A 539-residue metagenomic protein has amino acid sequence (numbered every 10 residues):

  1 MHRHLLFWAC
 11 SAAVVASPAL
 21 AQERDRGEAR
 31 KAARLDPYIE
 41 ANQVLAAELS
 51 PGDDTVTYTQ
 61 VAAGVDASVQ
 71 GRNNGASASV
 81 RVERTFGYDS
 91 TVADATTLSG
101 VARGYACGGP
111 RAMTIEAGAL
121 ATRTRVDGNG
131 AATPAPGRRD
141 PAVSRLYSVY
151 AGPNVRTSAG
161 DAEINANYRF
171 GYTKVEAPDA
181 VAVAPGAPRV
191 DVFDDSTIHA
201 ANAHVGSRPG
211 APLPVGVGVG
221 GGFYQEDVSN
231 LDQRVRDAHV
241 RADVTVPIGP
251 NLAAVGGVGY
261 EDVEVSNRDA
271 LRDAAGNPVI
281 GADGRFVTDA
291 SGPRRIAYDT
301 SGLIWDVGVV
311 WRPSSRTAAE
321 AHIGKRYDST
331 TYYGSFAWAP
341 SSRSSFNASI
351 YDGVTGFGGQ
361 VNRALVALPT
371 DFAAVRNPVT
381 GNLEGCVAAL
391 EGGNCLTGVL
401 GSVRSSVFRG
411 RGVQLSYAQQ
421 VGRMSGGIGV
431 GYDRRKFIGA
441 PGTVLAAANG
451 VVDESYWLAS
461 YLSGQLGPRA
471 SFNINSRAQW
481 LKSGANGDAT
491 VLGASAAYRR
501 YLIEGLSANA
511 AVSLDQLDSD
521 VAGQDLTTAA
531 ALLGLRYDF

Functional and structural regions predicted by a protein language model:
M1-R24: Gram-negative bacterial Sec-dependent N-terminal signal peptides
A21-F539: Gram-negative and organellar
